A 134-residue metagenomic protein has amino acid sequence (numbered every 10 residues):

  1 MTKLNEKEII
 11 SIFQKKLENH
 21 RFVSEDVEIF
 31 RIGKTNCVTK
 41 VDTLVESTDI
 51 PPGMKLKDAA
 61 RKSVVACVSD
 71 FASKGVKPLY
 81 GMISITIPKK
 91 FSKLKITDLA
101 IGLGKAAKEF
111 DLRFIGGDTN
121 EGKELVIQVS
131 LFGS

Functional and structural regions predicted by a protein language model:
M1-K55, K74, I83-S84, A106 (+1 more regions): Extreme N-terminal cap/leader segments of soluble proteins
N19-H20, E25, N36, S47 (+4 more regions): Generic secretory/membrane-interface signal
N19-R21, P51-A66, F91-I101: Glycine-rich anion/phosphate-binding loops
L44, L79-S134: Glycine-rich anion-binding loops of enzyme active sites
L56-Y80, I101-E109: Small-aliphatic-rich amphipathic alpha-helix that forms the alpha element of a beta-alpha
